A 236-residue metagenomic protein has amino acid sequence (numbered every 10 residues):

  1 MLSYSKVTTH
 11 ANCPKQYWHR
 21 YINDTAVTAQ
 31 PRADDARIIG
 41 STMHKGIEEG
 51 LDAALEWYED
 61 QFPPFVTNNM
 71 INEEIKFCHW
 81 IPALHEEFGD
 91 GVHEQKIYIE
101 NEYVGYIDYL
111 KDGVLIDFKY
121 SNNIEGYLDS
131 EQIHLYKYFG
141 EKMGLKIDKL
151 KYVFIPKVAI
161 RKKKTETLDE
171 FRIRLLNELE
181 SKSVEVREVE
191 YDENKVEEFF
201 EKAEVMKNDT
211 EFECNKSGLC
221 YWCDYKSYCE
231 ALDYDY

Functional and structural regions predicted by a protein language model:
M1-Y106: Metal-dependent nuclease catalytic cores that hydrolyze phosphodiester bonds in DNA/RNA, characterized by
L2, V92-H93, K142-Y236: Metal-dependent nuclease catalytic regions and adjoining charged, substrate-binding loops involved in nucleic-acid end
Q16-Q30, V114-I116, F199-N208: Short amphipathic alpha-helical segments and their helix-coil junctions
W18-H19, V27-T28, N123-E125, V158-K162 (+1 more regions): Short catalytic/ligand-binding loop motif for oxyanion handling, primarily in non-cytosolic enzymes, centered on
N23, E48-L51, Y120, E141 (+2 more regions): Hydrophobic/aromatic-lined pockets within catalytic cores
A29-R37, N122-Y127, E213: Short, charged/polar micro-motifs that form catalytic or ligand-binding hotspots
D35, L128, Q132, K195: Short acidic-hydrophobic sequence patches enriched in Asp/Glu that either
I97-I133, Y138, K142-M143: Non-catalytic protein-protein interaction segments used by genome-maintenance enzymes to assemble and couple activities
